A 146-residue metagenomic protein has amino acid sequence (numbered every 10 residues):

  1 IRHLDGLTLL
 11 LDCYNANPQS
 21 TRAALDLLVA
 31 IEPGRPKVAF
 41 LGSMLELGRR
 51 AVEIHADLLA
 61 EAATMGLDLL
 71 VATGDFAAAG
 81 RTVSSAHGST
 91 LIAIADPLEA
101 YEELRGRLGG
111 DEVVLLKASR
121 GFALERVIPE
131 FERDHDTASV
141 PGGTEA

Functional and structural regions predicted by a protein language model:
I1-A146: ATP-dependent carboxylate-amine ligase
